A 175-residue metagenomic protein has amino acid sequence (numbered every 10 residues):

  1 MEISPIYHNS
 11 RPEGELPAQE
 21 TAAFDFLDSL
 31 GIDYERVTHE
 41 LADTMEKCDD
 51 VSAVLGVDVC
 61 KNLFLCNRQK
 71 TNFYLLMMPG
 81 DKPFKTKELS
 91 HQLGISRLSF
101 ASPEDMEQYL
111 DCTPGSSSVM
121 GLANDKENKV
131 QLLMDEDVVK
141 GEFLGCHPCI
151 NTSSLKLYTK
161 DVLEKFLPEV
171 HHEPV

Functional and structural regions predicted by a protein language model:
M1-V175: Extended, low-hydrophobicity, polar/charged segments
